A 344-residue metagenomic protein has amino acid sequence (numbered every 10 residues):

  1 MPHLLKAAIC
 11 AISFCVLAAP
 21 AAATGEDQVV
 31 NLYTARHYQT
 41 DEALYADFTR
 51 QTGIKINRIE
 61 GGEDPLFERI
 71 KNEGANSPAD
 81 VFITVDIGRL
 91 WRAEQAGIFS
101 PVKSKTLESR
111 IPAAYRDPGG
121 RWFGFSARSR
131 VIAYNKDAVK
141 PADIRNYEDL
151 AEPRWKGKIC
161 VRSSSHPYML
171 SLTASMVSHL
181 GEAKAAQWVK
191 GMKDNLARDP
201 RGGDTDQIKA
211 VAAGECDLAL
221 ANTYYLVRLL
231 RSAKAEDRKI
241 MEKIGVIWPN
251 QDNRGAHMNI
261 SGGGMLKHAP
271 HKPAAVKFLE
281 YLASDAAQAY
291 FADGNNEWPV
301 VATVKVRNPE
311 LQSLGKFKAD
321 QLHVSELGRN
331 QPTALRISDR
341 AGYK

Functional and structural regions predicted by a protein language model:
A23-W91, K344: Early extracytoplasmic/lumenal segment of secretory-pathway proteins
Y33-R36, P118-G119, Y134-K136, A142 (+3 more regions): Short beta-strand->loop
S77-F82, S100-I132, E148, K158-V161: A structural signal for short loop-to-beta-strand junctions that line the ligand-binding cleft of periplasmic/secreted
I87-I98, D117-R145, L170-A174, M258-G264: Periplasmic solute-binding protein
S100-E108, W122-F123, E148, A235-H257 (+1 more regions): Short beta-strand->loop
Y168, S175, H179-P249: Ligand-binding pocket segment of bilobal, Venus flytrap-like solute-binding proteins
S261-Q321: Mature extracytoplasmic/periplasmic domains
R307-K344: Extracellular/periplasmic bilobal clamshell ligand-binding domains
